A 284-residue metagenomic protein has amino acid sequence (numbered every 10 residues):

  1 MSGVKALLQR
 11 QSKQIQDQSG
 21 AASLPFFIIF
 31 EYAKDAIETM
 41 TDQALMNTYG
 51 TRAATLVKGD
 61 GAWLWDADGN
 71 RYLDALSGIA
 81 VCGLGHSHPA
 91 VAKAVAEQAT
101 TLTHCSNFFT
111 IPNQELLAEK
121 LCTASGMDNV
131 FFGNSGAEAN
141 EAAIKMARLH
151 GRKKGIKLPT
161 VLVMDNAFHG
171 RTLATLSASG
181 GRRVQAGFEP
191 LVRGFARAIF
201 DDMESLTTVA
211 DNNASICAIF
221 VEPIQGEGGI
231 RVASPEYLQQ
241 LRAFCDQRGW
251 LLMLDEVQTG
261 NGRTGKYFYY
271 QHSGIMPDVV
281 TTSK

Functional and structural regions predicted by a protein language model:
K5-R10, Q18, A22-L24: Short, low-complexity intrinsically disordered segments enriched in A/P/G/S/L with frequent Arg, especially at protein
F26-Y32: Aromatic (phenylalanine/tyrosine) cluster motif
A33-K284: Conserved N-terminal phosphate-binding loop of PLP-dependent enzymes in the Aspartate aminotransferase
